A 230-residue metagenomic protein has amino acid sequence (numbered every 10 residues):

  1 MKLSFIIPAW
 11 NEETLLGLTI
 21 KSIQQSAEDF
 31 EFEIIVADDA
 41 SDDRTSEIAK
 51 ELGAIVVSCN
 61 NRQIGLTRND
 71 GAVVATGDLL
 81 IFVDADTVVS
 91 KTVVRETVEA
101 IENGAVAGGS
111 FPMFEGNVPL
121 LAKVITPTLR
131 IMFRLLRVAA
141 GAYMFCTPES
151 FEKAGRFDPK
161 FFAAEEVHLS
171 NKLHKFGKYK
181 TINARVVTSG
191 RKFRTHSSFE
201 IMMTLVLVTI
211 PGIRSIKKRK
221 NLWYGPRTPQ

Functional and structural regions predicted by a protein language model:
I7, I20-K21, E31-A40, V57: Short beta-strand/loop segment that forms part of the nucleotide-sugar
N11-S26: Short, well-formed alpha-helical segments that are part of the catalytic scaffolds of diverse glycosyltransferases
T14-L18, D43-L52, T92: Acidic helix N-cap motif at the loop->helix transition within catalytic regions of sugar-transfer enzymes
D38-S46, T87: A conserved acidic beta->alpha catalytic loop
C59-A75: Glycine-rich, basic loop-to-helix element that forms the pyrophosphate-binding segment of sugar-nucleotide handling
L80: Short aromatic/hydrophobic "clamp" motif used to bind/position activated sugar donors
K91-L120: Conserved donor NDP-sugar-binding/catalytic core segment of glycosyltransferases
A163-L169: Acidic donor-binding loop at a coil-to-helix junction in glycosyltransferase catalytic cores that engages
